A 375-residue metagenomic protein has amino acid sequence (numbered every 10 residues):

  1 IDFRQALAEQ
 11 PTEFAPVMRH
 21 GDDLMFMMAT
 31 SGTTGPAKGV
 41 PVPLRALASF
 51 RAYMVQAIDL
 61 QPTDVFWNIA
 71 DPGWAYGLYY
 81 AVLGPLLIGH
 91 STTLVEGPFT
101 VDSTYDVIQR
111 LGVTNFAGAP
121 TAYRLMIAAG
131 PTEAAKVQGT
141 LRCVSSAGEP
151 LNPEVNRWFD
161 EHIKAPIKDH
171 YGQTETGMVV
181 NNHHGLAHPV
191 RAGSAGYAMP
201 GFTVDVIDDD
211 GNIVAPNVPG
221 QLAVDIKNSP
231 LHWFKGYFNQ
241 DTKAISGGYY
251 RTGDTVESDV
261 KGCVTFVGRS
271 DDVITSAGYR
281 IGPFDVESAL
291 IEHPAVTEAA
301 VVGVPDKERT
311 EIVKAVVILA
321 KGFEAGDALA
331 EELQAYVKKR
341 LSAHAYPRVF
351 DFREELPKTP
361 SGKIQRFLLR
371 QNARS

Functional and structural regions predicted by a protein language model:
A6-L7, L24, T30, L47 (+5 more regions): Adenylate-forming
A8-A29, P36, D59-V65: Conserved pre-ATP/AMP-binding loop-to-beta segment of ANL
L24, T30-T33, F66, I108 (+7 more regions): Conserved S/T- and glycine-rich ATP-binding loop of Class I adenylate-forming
A48-N68, P72-N115, A129: Conserved AMP-binding/adenylation subdomain of ANL enzymes
V113-G118, I127-P189, T203, D210-N212: Gly/Ser/Thr-rich phosphate-binding loop
F116, N228, T255-A345, E355 (+2 more regions): AMP-binding/adenylate-forming catalytic core of the ANL superfamily
G148, G172, G196, D254 (+1 more regions): Active-site glycine-centered loops adjacent to acidic/histidine catalytic or metal-binding residues that shape
Y197-G201, N212-I245, I281: Conserved ATP/PPi-binding loop(s) of AMP-dependent carboxylate-activating enzymes
